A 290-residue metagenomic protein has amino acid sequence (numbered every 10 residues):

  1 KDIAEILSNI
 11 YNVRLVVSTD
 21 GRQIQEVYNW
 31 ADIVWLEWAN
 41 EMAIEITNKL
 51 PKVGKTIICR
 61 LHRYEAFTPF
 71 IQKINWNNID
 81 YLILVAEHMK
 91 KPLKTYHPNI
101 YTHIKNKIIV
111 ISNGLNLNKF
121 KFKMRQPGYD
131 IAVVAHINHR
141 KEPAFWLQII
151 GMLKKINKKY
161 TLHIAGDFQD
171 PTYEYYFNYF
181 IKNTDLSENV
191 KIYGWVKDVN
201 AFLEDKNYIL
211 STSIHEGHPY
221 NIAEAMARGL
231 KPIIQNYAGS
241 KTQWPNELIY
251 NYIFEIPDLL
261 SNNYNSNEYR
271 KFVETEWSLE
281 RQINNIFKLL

Functional and structural regions predicted by a protein language model:
D2, P69, I79-N106, L115-L117: A short, active-site helix/loop in glycosyltransferases that binds the activated sugar's phosphate group
P69-I71, V110-Y129: Acidic anion/phosphate-binding donor-loop and adjacent secondary structure in glycosyltransferase catalytic cores
K119, S261-L290: A charged, aromatic-enriched C-terminal amphipathic alpha-helix characteristic of glycosyltransferases across folds
N138-M152, Y175: A conserved mid-protein helix/loop that constitutes part of the nucleotide-sugar donor-binding site
T161-Y176: Glycosyltransferase donor-sugar binding loop
Y175-G194: Nucleotide-activated donor-binding/catalytic signature segment of Leloir-type glycosyltransferases, i.e., the conserved
I214: Aromatic "clamp/platform" in nucleotide-sugar-dependent glycosyltransferases that forms part of the donor/acceptor
L230-I234: Short hydrophobic beta-strand element within catalytic cores of glycosyltransferases and related nucleotide-activated
